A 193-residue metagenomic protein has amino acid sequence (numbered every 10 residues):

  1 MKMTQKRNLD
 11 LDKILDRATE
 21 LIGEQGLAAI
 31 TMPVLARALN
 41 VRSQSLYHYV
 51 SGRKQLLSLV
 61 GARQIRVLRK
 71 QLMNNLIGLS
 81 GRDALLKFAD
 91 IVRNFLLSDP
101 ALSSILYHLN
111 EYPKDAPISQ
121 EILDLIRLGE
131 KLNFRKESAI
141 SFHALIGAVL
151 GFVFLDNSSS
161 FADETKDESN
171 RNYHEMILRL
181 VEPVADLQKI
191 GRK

Functional and structural regions predicted by a protein language model:
M1-L9, A185-K193: N-terminal intrinsically disordered/low-complexity leader segments
K13, R17, L21-Q55, L59: Helix-turn-helix
A62-R69: Short, basic, alpha-helical segments at the C-terminal edge of helix-turn-helix-like DNA-binding modules
M73-S104, L145: Hydrophobic alpha-helical connector segments
R93-K114, S119, F152-F161: Amphipathic alpha-helical segments used for helix-helix packing
L102, I146-K166, R179-G191: Amphipathic C-terminal alpha-helical segment
Y107-A144, D167-E182: Amphipathic alpha-helical packing segments from all-alpha helical-bundle domains
